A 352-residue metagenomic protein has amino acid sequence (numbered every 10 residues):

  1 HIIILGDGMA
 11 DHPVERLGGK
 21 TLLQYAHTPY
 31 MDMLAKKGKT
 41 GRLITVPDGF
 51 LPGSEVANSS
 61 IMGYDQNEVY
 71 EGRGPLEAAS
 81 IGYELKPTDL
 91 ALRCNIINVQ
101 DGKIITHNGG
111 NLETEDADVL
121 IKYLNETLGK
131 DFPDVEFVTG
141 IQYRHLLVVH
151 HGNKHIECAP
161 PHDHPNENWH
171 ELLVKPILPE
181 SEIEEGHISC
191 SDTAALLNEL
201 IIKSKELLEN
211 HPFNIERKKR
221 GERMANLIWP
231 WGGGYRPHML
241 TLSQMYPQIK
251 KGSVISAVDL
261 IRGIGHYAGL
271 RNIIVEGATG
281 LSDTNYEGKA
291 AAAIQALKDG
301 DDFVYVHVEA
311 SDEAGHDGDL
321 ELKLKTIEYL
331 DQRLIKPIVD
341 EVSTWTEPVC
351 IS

Functional and structural regions predicted by a protein language model:
H1-I3: Extreme N-terminal starter segment of soluble prokaryotic enzymes
A10-F137, Q142, L146-V148, G152: Active-site nucleophile/metal-coordination loop of metallo-enzymes that catalyze phosphate/sulfate and related
Q24-H27, G140, L197, V254-A257 (+2 more regions): Active-site-proximal structural scaffolding
N108-I228, G233-Y235: Glycine-rich, mobile lid/loop segments that gate access to catalytic sites or pores
S191, L320, R333-P337: Gly/His-enriched, cation/cofactor- and phosphate-binding structural elements
P230, Y235-L322: Anion-binding catalytic surfaces of enzymes that hydrolyze or transfer phosphate/sulfate esters
T326-S352: Metal-dependent active-site segment of extracytoplasmic phospho-/sulfohydrolases and closely related
